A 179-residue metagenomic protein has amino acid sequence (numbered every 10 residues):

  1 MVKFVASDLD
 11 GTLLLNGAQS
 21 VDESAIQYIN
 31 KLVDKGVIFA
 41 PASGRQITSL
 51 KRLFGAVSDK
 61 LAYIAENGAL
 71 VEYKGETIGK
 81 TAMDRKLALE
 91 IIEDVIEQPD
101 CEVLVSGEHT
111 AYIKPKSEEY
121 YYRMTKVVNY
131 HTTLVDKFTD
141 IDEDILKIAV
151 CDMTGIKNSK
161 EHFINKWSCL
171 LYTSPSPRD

Functional and structural regions predicted by a protein language model:
K3-N16: Asp-based phosphoryl-transfer active-site loop
E23-Y120: Active-site phosphate-binding/coordination module
G79-T81, L146-V150: Short beta-strand and adjoining strand-loop segment in the mid-core of the Rossmann-like NAD(P)-dependent dehydrogenase
Y121-V135: Acidic, His- and aromatic-enriched active-site or binding-groove loops in soluble protein domains that engage sugars
T139-E143: Short, flexible turn/loop "capping" segments at secondary-structure junctions
D152-I156: Helix N-cap motif at beta-to-alpha junctions
S159-W167: Short amphipathic alpha-helices in soluble, non-transmembrane regions that often serve as interface/regulatory elements
Y172-D179: Conserved small/polar residues in nucleotide/adenosyl-binding loops
